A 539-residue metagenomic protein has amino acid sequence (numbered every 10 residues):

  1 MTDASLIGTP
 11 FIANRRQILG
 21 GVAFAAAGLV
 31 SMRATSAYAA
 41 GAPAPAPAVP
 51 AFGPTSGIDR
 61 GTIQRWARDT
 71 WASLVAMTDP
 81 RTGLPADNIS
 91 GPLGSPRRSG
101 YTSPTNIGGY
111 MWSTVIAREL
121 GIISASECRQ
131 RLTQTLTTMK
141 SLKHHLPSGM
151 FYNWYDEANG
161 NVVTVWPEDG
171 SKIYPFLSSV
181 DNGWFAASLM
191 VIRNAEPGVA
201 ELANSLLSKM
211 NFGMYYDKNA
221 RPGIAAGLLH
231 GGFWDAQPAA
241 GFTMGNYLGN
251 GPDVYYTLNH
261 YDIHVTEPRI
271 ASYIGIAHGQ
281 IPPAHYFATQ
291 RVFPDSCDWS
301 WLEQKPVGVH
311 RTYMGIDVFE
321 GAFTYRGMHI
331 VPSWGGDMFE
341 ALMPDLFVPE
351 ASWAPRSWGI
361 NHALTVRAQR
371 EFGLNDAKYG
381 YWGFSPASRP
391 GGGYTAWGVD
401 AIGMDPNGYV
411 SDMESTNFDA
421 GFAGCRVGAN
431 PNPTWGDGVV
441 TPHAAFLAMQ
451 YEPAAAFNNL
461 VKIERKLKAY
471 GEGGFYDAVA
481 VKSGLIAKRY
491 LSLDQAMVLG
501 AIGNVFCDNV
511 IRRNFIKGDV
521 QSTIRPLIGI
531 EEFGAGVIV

Functional and structural regions predicted by a protein language model:
M1-A13, A23-M32, S36-Y38: N-terminal secretory signal peptides
F11-I12, M32-I58: C-terminal segment of N-terminal export signals and the immediately downstream linker at the start of the mature
P47-V539: Ser/Thr/Asn(+Pro)-rich, low-complexity disordered segments
